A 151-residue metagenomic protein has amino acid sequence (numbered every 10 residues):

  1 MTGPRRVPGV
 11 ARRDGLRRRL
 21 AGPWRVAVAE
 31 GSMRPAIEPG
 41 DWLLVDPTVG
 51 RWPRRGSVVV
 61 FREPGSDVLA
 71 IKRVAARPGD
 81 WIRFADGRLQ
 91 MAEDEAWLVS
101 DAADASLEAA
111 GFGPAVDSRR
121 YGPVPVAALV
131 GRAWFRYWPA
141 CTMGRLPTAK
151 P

Functional and structural regions predicted by a protein language model:
M1-P151: Extended hydrophobic leader/signal-anchor segments used for secretion and membrane insertion
